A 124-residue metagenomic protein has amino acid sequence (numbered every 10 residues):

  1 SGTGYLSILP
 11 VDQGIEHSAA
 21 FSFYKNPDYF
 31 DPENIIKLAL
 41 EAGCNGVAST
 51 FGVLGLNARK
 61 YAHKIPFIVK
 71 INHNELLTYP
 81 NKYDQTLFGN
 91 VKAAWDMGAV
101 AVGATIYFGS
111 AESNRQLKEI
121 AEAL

Functional and structural regions predicted by a protein language model:
L6-L124: Alpha/beta enzyme core
